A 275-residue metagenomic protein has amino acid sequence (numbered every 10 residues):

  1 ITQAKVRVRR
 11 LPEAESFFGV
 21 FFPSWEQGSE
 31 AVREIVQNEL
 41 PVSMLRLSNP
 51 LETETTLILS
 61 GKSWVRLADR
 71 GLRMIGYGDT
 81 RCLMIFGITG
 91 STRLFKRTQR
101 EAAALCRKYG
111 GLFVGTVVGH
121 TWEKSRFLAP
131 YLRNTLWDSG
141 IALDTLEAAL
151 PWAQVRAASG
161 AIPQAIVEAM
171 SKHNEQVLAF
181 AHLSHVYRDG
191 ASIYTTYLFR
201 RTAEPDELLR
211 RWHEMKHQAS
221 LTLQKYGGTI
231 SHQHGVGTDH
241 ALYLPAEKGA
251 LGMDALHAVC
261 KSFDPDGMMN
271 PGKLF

Functional and structural regions predicted by a protein language model:
I1-P12, I230-V236: FAD-binding core of FAD-dependent oxidoreductases, characterized by glycine-rich FAD pyrophosphate-binding loops
T2, S43-L47, G115-T116, H232 (+1 more regions): General beta-strand structural signal in soluble alpha/beta enzymes
V8-R10, F21-F22, S29-Q218, Y226: C-terminal substrate-recognition/cap domain of FAD-linked oxidoreductases
E13-A31, M215-S220, M253-G267: Short, conserved aromatic-histidine micro-motifs
N49-L51, V186, T229-L242: Small/polar glycine-rich anion-binding or flexible loop at a beta-alpha turn
A203, L208-R210, M215, T222 (+2 more regions): Shared catalytic-loop signature of beta/alpha-barrel
V236-F275: Activity-critical C-terminal alpha-helical subdomain
